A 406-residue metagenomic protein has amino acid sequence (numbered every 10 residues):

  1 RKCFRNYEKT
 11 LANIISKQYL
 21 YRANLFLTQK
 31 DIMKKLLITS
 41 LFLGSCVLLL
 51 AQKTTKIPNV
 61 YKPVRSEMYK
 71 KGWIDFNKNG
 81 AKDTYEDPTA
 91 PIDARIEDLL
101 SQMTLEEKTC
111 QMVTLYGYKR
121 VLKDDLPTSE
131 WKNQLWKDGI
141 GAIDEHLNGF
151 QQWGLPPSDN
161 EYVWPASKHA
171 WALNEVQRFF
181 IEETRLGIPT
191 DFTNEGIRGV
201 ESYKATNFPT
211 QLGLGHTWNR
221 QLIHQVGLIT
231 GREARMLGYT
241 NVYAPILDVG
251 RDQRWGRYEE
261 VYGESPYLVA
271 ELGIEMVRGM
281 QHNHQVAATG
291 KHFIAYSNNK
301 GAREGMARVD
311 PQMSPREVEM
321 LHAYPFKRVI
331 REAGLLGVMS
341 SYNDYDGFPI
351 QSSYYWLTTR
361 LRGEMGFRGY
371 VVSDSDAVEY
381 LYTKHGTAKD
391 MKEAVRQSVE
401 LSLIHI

Functional and structural regions predicted by a protein language model:
R1, H405-I406: N-terminal regions encompassing targeting/leader/pre-sequences
R1-R5, K9-K53: Bacterial Sec-dependent N-terminal signal peptides
Q52-H405: Glycoside hydrolase catalytic-domain context in secreted enzymes
